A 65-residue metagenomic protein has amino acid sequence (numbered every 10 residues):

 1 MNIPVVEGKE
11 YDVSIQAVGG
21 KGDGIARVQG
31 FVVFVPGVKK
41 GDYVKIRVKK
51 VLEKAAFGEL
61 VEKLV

Functional and structural regions predicted by a protein language model:
M1-V65: SAM-dependent transferase fold signal centered on methyltransferase-like domains, encompassing both Class I
